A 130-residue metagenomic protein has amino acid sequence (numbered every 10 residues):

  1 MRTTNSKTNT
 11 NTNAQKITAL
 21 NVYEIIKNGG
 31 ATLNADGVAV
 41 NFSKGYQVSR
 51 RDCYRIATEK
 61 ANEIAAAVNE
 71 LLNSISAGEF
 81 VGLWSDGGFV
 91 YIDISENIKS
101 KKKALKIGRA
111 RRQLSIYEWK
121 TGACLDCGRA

Functional and structural regions predicted by a protein language model:
M1-A14: Glycine- and charge-rich intrinsically disordered segments
N11-A130: Conserved, structured core segments of small domains
